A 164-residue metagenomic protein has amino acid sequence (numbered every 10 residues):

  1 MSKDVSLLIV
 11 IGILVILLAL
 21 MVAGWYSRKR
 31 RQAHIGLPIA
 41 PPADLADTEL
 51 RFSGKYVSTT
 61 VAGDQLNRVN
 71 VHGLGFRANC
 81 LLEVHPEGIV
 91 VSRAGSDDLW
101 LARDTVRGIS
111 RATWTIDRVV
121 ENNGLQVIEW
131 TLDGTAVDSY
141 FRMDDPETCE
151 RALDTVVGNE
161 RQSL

Functional and structural regions predicted by a protein language model:
M1, L37-D44, R161-L164: Actinobacteria-biased recognition of intrinsically disordered, low-complexity terminal regions
M1-I11: Feature marks short, highly hydrophobic, charge-poor N-terminal signal-anchor/signal peptide-like helices that anchor
I11-A19: Core hydrophobic alpha-helical transmembrane segments of single-pass membrane proteins
M21-L82: Anionic N-terminal interaction surfaces
S27, I109-L164: Acidic, Ser/Thr- and proline-rich intrinsically disordered linker/docking segments of eukaryotic scaffolds
G36, L99-D104, A136-D144: Short amphipathic beta-strand/extended segments with alternating polar/hydrophobic composition
D64, V91, D97-L99, D133-S139 (+1 more regions): Short, surface-exposed beta-strand/loop "edge" segments at domain boundaries and coil↔beta transitions
L74, C80-I116: Phosphoinositide-binding peripheral membrane targeting modules
